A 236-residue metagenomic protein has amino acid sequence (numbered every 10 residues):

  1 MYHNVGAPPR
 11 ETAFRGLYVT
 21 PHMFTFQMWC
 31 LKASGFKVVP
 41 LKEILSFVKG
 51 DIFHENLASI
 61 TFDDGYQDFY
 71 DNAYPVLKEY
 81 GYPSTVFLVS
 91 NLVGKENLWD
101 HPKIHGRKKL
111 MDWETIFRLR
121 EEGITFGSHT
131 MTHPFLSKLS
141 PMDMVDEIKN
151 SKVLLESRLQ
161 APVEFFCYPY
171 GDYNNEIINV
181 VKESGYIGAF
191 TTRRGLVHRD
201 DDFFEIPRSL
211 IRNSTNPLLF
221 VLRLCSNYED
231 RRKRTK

Functional and structural regions predicted by a protein language model:
M1-T61, Q67-Y70, K138-K236: C-terminal active-site subregion of NodB/CE4 polysaccharide deacetylases
N4, T125-H133: Histidine-centered catalytic micro-motifs
K32, P75-Y82, K109-S128, K182: Acidic (Asp/Glu)-rich catalytic clusters
L45, D71-N72, P102-E121, K149-N150: Alpha-helical scaffolding within the catalytic cores of extracellular/periplasmic polymer-degrading hydrolases
F47, G81-K103: A short, conserved beta-to-alpha structural element at the edge of catalytic cores that scaffolds binding
H54-A58, F62-Y82, V89-V93: Acidic/aromatic-lined carbohydrate-recognition and catalytic surfaces of CAZymes acting on diverse glycans
N91-G94, T132-P134, D172-Y173: Short, catalytically relevant binding-site loops at active-site mouths
K95-R107, P134-P141: Surface-exposed cleft-lining segments at the edges of enzyme active sites
